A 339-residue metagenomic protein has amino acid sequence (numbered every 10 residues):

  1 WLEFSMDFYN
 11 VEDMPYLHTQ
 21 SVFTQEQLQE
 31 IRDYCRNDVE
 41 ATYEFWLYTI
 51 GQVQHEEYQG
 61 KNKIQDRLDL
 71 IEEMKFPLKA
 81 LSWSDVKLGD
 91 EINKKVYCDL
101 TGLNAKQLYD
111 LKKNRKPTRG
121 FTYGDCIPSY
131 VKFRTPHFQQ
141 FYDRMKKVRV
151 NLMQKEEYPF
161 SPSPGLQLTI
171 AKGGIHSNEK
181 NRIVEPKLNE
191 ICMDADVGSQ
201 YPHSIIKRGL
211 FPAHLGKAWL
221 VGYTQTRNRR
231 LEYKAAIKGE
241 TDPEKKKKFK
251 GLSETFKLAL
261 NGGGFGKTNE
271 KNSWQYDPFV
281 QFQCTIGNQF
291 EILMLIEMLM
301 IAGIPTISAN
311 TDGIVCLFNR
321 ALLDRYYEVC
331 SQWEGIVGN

Functional and structural regions predicted by a protein language model:
W1, S84, T135, K217-A218 (+1 more regions): Secondary-structure junction/capping motif
W1-L2, Y34, T285: Conserved DEDDh/DEDDy metal-dependent 3′-5′ exonuclease domain
L2-E12, L258-G266: Glycine-rich, acidic and aromatic/proline-enriched surface loops and short helix-turn segments that act as binding
F4-M6, I205, E334: Residue-level preference for well-ordered alpha-helical positions
S5-D13, S21, Q25-S199, M294 (+1 more regions): Conserved "right-hand" nucleotidyltransferase catalytic core of DNA-directed polymerases
H18-V22, P162-M294, M300-A302, L317: Helical catalytic core of nucleic-acid polymerases
G335-N339: Conserved short beta-strand edge segments in small beta-sheet-based binding/regulatory domains
